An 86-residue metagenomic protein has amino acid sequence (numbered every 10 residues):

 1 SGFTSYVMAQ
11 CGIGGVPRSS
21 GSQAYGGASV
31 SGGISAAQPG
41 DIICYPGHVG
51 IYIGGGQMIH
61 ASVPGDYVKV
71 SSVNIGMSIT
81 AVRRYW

Functional and structural regions predicted by a protein language model:
S1-P39: Catalytic cysteine-centered active-site loop
Y6-A9, A28, H48, G55 (+1 more regions): Generic signature of intrinsically disordered, low-complexity segments enriched in small/polar residues
G15-S20, Y52-G76, R84: Catalytic Cys-His active-site segments of thiol-dependent hydrolases/isopeptidases
C44-Y45: A generic structural signal for residues embedded in beta-strands
